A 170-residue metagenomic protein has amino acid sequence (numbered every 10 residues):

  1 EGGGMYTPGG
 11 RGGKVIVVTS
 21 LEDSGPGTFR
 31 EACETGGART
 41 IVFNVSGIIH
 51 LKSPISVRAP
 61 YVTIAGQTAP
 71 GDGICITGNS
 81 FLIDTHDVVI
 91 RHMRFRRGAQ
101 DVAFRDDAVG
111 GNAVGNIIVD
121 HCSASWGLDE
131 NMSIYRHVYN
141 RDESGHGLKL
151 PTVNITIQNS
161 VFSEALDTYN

Functional and structural regions predicted by a protein language model:
E1-I41: Acidic Gly/Asp/Thr-rich repetitive segments characteristic of extracellular carbohydrate-active and adhesion proteins
G13-V15, F104-D106, D129: Short, solvent-exposed beta-strand edge segments and adjacent coil->beta transition regions
T19-D23, F43-S46, P54, Q67: Acidic/polar N-terminal loop/beta-strand segments that form early-domain functional surfaces
S20, G73-I76, A165, Y169-N170: Blade-edge beta-strand/turn elements of extracellular beta-propeller and related beta-sheet repeat scaffolds
F29-G37, I48-A65, D72-R91, R97-G115: Extracellular beta-strand-rich solenoid/capping regions of secreted or surface-exposed proteins that bind or remodel
G47, R136-V138: Active-site-proximal loop/turn and secondary-structure-junction residues that shape catalytic pockets, frequently
Y61, G66, P70, H86-R97 (+2 more regions): Right-handed parallel beta-helix
S80, A108, N131, T168-N170: Structural detector of coil-to-beta-strand junctions
